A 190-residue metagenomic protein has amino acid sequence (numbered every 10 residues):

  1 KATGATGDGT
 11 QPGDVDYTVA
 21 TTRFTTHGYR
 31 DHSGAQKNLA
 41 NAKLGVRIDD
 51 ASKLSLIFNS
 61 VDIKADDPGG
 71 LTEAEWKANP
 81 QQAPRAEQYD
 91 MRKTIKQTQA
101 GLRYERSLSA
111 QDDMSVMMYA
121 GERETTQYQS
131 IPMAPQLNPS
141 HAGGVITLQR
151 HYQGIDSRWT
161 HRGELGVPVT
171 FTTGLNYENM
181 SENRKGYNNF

Functional and structural regions predicted by a protein language model:
K1-T25, R30-P68, R92-Q111, Y177: Transmembrane beta-barrel wall of Gram-negative outer-membrane proteins
V15, A65, G70-K77, T125 (+2 more regions): A subset of solvent-exposed loop/turn segments in beta-rich extracellular surface proteins, enriched in glycine
Y17-A20, A74-P80, Y89-K93, M133 (+1 more regions): Short linear motifs at secondary-structure transitions and domain/linker junctions
R23-H27, N79-Q88, Q97-Q99, P135-G144: Extracytoplasmic loops and strand-loop junctions of Gram-negative outer membrane beta-barrel proteins
A35-L39, G70-Q81, I131-S140, Y187-F190: Flexible, surface-exposed loop regions and adjacent strand-edge segments of Gram-negative outer-membrane beta-barrel
K53-V61, K93-F190: Face-selective signature of the C-terminal outer-membrane beta-barrel domain
